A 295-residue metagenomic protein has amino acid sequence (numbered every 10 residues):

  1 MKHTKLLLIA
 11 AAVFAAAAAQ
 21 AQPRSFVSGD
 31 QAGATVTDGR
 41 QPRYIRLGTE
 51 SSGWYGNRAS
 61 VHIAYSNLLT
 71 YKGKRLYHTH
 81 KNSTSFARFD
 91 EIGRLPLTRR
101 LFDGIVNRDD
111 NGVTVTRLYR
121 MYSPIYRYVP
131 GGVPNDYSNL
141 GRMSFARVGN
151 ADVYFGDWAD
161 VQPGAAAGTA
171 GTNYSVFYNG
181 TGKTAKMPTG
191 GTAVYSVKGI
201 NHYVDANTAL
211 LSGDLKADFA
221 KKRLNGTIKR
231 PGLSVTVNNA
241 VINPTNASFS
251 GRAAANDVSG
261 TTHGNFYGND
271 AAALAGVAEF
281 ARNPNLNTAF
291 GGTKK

Functional and structural regions predicted by a protein language model:
M1-P23: Gram-negative bacterial Sec-dependent N-terminal signal peptides
A21-K295: Mature soluble binding/inhibitory domains
